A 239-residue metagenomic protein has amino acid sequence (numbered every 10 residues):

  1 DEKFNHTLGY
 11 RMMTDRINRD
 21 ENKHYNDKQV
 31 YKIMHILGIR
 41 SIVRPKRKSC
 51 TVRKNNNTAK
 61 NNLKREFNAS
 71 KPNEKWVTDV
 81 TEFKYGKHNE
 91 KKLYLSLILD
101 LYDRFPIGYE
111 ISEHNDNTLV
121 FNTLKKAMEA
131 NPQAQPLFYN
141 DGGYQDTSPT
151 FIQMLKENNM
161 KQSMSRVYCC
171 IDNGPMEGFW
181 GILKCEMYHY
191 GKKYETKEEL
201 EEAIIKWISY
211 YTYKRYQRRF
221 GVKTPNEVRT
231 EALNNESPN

Functional and structural regions predicted by a protein language model:
D1-K71, V222-L233: Basic, flexible linker segments flanking DNA-binding modules in nucleic acid-interacting mobile-element proteins
K3-N5, D20-N22, F67-A69, G86 (+3 more regions): Conserved, non-catalytic sequence blocks in retroelement Pol enzymes and Pol-derived host proteins
M13, V30, M34, L63 (+12 more regions): Mobile genetic element proteins and their domesticated derivatives, centered on retroelements and DNA transposons
N18, H35, I39, Q153 (+2 more regions): Residue-level detection of the helix-turn-helix DNA-binding "recognition helix"
V52-K54, N140-G142, S148-F151, M164-C185 (+2 more regions): RNase H-like two-metal-ion nuclease catalytic core shared by retroviral integrases and related mobile-element nucleases
R65, A69-I107, E113-H114: An active-site-proximal beta-strand-loop segment
K91, Y109-Q133: Active-site beta-loop-alpha junctions of metal-dependent nucleic acid enzymes, especially the RNase H-like/DDE
K156-M160, I182-N239: C-terminal domain-tail junction helix/linker
